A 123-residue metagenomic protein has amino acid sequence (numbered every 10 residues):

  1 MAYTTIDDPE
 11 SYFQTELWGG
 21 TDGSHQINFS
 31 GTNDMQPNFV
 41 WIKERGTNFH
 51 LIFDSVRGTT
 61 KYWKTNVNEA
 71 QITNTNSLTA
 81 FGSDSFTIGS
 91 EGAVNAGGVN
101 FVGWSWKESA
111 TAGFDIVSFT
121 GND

Functional and structural regions predicted by a protein language model:
M1-D123: Surface-exposed molecular-recognition determinants
